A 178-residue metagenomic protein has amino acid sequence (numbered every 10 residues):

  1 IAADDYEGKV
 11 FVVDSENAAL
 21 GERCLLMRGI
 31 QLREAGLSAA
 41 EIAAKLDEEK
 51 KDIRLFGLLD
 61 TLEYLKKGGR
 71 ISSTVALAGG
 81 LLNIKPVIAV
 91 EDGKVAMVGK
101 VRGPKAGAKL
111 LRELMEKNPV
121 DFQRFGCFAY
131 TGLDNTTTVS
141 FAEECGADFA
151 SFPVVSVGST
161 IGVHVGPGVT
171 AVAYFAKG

Functional and structural regions predicted by a protein language model:
I1-F11, N17-M27, Q31-G178: Mixed-charge interfacial surface used for oligomerization/domain docking and macromolecular partner engagement
